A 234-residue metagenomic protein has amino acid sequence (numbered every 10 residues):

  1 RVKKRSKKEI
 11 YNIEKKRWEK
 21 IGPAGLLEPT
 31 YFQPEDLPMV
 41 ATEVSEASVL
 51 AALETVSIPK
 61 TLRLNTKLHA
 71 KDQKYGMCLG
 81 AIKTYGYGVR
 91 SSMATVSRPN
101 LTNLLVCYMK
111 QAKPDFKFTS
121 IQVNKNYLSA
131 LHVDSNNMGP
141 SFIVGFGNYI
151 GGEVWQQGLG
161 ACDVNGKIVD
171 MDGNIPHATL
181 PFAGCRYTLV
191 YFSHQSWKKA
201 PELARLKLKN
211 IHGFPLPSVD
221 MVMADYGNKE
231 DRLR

Functional and structural regions predicted by a protein language model:
R1-I168, N174-R234: Fe(II)/2-oxoglutarate oxygenase catalytic core
